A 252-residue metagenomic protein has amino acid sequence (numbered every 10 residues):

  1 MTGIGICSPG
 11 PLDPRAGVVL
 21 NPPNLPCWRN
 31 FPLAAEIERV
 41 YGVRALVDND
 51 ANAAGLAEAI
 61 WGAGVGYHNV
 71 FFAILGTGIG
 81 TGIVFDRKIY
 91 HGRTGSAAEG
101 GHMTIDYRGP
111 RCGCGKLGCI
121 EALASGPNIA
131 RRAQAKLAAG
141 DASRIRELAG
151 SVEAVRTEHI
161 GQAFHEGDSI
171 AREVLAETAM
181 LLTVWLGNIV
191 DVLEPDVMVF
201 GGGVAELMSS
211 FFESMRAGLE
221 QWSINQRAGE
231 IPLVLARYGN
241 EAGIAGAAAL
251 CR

Functional and structural regions predicted by a protein language model:
M1-G3, L12-V18, A34-V43, A57-Y67 (+2 more regions): ATP-binding/phosphotransfer module of carbohydrate and carboxylate kinases, centering on a glycine-rich
V18-W28: A charged helix-plus-loop insertion that forms the helical arch/lid used to bind and gate nucleic-acid substrates
D48, L56: Generic enzyme active-site microenvironment
D50, G76, A247: Active-site glycine-centered loops adjacent to acidic/histidine catalytic or metal-binding residues that shape
F71-A73: Conserved beta-strand elements of the Class I
G80-V84: Short beta-strand scaffold segments in enzyme catalytic cores
S96-E99: Structural signature of FAD isoalloxazine-binding scaffolds in flavoprotein oxidoreductases
